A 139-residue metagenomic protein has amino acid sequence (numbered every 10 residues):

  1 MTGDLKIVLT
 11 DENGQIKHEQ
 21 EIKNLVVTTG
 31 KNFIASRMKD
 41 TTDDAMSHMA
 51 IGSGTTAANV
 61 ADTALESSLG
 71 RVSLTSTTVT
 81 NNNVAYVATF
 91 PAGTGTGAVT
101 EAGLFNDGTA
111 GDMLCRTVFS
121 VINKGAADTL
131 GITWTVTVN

Functional and structural regions predicted by a protein language model:
M1-T100, D107-N139: Small cysteine-rich, disulfide-bonded extracellular modules of the LU/uPAR three-finger superfamily and closely related
